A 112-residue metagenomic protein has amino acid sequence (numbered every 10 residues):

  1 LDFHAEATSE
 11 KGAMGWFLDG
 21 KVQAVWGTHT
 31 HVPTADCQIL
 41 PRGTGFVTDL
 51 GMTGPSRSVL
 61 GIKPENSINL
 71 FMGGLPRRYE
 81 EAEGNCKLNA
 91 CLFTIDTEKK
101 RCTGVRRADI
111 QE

Functional and structural regions predicted by a protein language model:
L1-S9: Short acidic, glycine-rich surface-loop motifs adjacent to enzyme active sites
D2, W26, C91: Functionally constrained cores in energy, signaling, and assembly domains
T8-E81: Conserved beta-sheet core of the metallophosphoesterase superfamily
S67-E112: A short C-terminal boundary segment appended to hydrolase-like catalytic domains
